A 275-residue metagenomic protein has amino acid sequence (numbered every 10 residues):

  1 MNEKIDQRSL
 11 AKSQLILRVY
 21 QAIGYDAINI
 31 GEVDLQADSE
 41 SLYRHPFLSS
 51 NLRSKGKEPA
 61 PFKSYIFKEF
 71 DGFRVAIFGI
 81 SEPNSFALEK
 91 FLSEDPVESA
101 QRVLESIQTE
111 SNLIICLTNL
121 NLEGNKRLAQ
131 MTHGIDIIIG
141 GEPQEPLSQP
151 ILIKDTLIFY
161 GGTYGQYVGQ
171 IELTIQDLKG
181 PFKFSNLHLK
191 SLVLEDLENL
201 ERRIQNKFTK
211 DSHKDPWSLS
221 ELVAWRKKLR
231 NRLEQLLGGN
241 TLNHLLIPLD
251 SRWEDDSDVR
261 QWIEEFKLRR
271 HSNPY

Functional and structural regions predicted by a protein language model:
M1-Y275: Acidic, metal/ion-coordinating pockets
